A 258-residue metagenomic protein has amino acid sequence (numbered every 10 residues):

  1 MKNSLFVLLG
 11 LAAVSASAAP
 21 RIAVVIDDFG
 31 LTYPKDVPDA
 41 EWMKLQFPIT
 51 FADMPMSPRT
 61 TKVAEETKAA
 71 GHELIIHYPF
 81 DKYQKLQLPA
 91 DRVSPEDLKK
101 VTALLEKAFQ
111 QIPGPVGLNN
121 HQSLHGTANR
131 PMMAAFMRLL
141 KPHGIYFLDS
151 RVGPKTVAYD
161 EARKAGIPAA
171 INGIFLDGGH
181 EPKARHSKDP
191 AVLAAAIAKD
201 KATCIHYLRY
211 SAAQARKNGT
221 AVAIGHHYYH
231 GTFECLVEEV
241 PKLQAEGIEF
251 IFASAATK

Functional and structural regions predicted by a protein language model:
M1-L8: Sec-dependent signal peptide recognition, specifically the positively charged N-region followed immediately by
L9-A18: Hydrophobic h-region of N-terminal signal peptides that target proteins for export in Gram-negative bacteria
A18-L86: Active-site beta->alpha N-cap acidic-glycine motif
I22-I26, I49-A52, L74-Y78, V116-N120 (+5 more regions): Hydrophobic faces of well-ordered beta-strands that scaffold small-molecule active sites in alpha/beta enzyme cores
F29, T50-M56, G117-N129, H143-P154 (+2 more regions): Catalytic beta/alpha-barrel core
K44-P48, A70-H72, R138-Y146, R163-A170: Glycine-enriched alpha-helix->loop->beta-strand junction motifs that scaffold or abut catalytic
L88-Q110, T127-M132, D160-R216: Alpha-helical scaffold elements lining the catalytic groove of polysaccharide deacetylases
P142-G153, H227-K258: C-terminal domain-boundary segment and adjacent tail
